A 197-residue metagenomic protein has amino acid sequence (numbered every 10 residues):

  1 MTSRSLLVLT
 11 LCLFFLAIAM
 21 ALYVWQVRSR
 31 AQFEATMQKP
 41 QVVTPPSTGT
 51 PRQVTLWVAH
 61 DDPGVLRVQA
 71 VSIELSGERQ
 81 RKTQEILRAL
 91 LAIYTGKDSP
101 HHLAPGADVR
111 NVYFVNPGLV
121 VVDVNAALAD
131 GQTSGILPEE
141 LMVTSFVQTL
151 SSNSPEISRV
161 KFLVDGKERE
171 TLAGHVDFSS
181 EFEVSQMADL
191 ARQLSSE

Functional and structural regions predicted by a protein language model:
M1-E197: Bimodal "functional hotspot" detector
